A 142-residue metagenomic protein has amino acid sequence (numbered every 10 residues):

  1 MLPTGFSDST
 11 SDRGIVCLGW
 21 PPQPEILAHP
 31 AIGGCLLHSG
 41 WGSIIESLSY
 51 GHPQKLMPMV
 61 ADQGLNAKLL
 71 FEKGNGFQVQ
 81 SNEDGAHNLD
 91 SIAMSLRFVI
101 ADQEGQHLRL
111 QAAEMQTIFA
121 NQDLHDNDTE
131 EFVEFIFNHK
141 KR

Functional and structural regions predicted by a protein language model:
M1-R142: Catalytic core of nucleotide-sugar-dependent glycosyltransferases
